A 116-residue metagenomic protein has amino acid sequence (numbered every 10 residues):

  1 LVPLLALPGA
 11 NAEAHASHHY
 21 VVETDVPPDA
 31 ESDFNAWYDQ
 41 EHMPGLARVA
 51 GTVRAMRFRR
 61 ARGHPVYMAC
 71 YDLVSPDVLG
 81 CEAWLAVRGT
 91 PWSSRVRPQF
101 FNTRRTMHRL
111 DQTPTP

Functional and structural regions predicted by a protein language model:
L1-P116: Macromolecular interaction modules
